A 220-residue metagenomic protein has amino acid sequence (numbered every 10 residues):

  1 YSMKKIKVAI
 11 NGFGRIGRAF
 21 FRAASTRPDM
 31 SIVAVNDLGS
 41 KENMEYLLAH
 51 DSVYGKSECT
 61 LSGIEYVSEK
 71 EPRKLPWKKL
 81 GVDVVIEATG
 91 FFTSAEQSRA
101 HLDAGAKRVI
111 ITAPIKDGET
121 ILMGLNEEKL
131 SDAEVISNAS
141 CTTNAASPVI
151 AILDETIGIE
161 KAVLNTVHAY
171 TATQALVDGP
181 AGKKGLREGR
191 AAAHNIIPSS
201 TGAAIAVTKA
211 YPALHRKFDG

Functional and structural regions predicted by a protein language model:
M3-L176, P180-R187: N-terminal Rossmann-like NAD(P) cofactor-binding subdomain of oxidoreductases, focused on the glycine-rich
K161, N165, Q174-G220: C-terminal substrate-binding/catalytic lobe of Rossmann-fold NAD(P)-dependent dehydrogenases
